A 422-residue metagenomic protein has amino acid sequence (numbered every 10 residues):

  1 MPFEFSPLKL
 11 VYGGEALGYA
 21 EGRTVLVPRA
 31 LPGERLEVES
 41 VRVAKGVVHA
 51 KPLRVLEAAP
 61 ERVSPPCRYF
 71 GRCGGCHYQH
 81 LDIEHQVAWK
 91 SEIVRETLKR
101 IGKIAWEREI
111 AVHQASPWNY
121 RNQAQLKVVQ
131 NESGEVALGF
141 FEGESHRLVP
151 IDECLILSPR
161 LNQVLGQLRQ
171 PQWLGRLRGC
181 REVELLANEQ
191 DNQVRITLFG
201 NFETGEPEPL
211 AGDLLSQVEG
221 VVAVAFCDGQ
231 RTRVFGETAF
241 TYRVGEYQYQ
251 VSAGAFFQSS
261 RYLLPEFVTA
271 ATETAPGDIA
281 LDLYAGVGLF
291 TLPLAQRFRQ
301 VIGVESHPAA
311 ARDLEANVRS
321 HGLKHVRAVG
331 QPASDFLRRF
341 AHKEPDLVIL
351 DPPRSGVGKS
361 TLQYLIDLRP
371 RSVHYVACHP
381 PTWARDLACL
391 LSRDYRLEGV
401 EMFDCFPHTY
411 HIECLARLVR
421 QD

Functional and structural regions predicted by a protein language model:
M1-Y69, S145: Terminal RNA-binding accessory module
E4, Y12, A16, G175 (+1 more regions): Rossmann-like S-adenosyl-L-methionine
E37-E39, Q125, L281: Hydrophobic beta-strand signal
E39-V43, K127-N131, L186-Q190, V419-Q421: Short beta-strand micro-motifs enriched in acidic
L53-P65, G71-C180: Extended interfacial segments that mediate partner engagement and assembly in macromolecular machines
I110-P117, E182-L186, C227-R231, E401-C405: Short, solvent-exposed loop/turn elements at beta->coil junctions and helix N-caps that rim active or binding pockets
W118-N122, Q190, Y410-H411: A short, glycine/Asx- and small/polar-enriched loop/turn that sits immediately N-terminal to a beta-strand
R147-E182, A187-D191, F202-A225: Internal alpha/beta scaffold segment
